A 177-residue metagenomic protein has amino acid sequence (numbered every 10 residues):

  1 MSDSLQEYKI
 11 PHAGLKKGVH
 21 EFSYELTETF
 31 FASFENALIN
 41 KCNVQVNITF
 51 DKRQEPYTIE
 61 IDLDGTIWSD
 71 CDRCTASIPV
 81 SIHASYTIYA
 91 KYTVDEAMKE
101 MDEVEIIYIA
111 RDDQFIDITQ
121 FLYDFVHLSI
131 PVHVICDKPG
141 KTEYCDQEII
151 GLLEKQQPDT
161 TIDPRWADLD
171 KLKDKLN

Functional and structural regions predicted by a protein language model:
M1-D70: A positional/architectural concept
M1-P11, L15-K17, N43, Y89-N177: Charge-rich, low-complexity linker and terminal segments
E25, T49, T87-Y89, S129: Residues in well-ordered beta-strands of folded domains
C74: Conformational-control "hinges and anchors"
I78: Cys/His-rich microdomains that often coordinate metals
S81-A84: Short Cys/His-rich "knuckle" micro-motifs
